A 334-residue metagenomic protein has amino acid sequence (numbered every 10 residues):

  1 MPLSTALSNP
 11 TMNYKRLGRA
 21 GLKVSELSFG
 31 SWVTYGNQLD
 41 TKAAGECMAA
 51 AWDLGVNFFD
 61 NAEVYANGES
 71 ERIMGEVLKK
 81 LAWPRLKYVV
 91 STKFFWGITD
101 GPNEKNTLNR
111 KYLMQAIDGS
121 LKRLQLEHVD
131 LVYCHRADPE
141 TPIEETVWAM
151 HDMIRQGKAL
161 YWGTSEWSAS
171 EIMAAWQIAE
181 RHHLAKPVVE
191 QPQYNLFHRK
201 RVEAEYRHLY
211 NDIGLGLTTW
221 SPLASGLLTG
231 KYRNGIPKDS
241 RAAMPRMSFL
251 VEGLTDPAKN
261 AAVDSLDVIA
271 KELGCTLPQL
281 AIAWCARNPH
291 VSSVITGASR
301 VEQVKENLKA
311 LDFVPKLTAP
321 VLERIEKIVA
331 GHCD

Functional and structural regions predicted by a protein language model:
M1-V89, R155: N-terminal binding-site loop/beta-alpha segment at the start of enzyme catalytic domains that lines or forms
L3-A6, T141-A330: Beta/alpha (TIM)-barrel catalytic core signal, keyed to glycine-rich beta->alpha loops juxtaposed to Asp/Glu that bind
R19-Y35, S91-E104, H128, Y133: N-terminal small/glycine-rich loop or linker at the start of catalytic domains across soluble metabolic enzymes
F29, N61, T92, L131-C134 (+4 more regions): Conserved beta-strand positions
S31-K42, D100-M114, H135, P139-T141: Active-site mouth loops of central-metabolism enzymes
G36-D40, A62-E71, D138-P142, A169-S170 (+1 more regions): Acidic-and-aromatic substrate-binding clefts and catalytic sites of carbohydrate-active enzymes
L39-A51, L108-L124, I172-Q177: Short, acidic/polar
L121-T141: Active-site groove signature of glycoside hydrolases
